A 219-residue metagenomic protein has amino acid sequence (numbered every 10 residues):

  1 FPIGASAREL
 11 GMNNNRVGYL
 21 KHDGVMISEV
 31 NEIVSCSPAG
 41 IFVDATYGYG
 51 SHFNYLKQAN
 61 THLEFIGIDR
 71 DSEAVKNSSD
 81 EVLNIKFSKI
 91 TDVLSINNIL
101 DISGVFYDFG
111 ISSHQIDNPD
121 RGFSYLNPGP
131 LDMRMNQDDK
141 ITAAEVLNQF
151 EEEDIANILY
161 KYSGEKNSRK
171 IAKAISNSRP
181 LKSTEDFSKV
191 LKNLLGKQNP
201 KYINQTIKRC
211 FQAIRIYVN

Functional and structural regions predicted by a protein language model:
P2-N219: S-adenosyl-L-methionine-dependent methyltransferase catalytic core, i.e., the SAM/SAH-binding region
